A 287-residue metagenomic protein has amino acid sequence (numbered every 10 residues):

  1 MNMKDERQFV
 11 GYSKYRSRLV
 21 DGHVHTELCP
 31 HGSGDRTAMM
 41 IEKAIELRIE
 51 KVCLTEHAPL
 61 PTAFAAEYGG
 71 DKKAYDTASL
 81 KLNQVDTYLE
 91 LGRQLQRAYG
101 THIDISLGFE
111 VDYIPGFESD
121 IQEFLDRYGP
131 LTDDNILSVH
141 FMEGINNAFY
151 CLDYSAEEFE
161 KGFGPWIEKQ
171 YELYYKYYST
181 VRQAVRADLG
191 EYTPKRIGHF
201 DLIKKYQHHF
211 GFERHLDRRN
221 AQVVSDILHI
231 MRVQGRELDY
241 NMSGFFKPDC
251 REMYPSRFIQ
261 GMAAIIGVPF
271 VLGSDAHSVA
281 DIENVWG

Functional and structural regions predicted by a protein language model:
M1-P115, S119-E123, F212-R218, G267 (+2 more regions): An N-terminally biased module of ancient metal coordination in phosphate/nucleic-acid-related enzymes
H23, A44, N135, H199 (+3 more regions): Conserved, mostly hydrophobic/aromatic
M40-A44, A184, M231, A263: Generic structural signal for hydrophobic
E50, G129-D134, R236-E237, I266-P269: Glycine-enriched alpha-helix->loop->beta-strand junction motifs that scaffold or abut catalytic
T62, I145, P248: Glycine/Thr-rich phosphate-binding loops of Rossmann-like dinucleotide-binding domains
A66-G70, M253-R257, V285-G287: Short low-complexity, flexible loop/linker segments enriched in glycine and/or proline with clustered acidic
Y75-V233: Extended substrate/RNA-proximal surfaces in nucleic-acid metabolism proteins
R219-N220, V224-E283: Active-site-adjacent C-terminal substructures of enzyme catalytic domains
